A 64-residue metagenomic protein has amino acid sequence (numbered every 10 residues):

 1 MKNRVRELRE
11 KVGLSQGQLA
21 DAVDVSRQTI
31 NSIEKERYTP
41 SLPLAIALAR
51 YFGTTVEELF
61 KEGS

Functional and structural regions predicted by a protein language model:
N3-A22: Short basic helix-loop element that most often maps to the first helix and adjoining turn of HTH DNA-binding modules
L8, L42-P43: Short, Lys/Arg-enriched C-terminal cap helix and immediately downstream tail that follows
G17, Q28, E57: Residues within helix-turn-helix
V25-Y38: Recognition helix of helix-turn-helix/homeodomain-like DNA-binding domains that insert into the DNA major groove
P43-E58: DNA major-groove recognition helix of helix-turn-helix/homeodomain DNA-binding modules
E58-S64: Short amphipathic recognition helices of helix-turn-helix/homeodomain-type DNA-binding modules
